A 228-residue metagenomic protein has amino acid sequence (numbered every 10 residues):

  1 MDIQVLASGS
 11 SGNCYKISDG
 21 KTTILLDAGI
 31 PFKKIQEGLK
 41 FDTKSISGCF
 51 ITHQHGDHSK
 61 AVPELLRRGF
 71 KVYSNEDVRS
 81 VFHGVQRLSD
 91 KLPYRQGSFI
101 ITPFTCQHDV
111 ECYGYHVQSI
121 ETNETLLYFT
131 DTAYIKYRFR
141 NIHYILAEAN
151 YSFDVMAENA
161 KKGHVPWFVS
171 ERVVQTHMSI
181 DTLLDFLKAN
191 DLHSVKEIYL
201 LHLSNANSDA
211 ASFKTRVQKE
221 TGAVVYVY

Functional and structural regions predicted by a protein language model:
M1-L39, Y113-D131, H143-Y144, F153: Conserved beta-strand hairpin/beta-sheet module of binuclear metal-dependent hydrolase folds, prominently
S11, Q54-S59, R79-V81, D109-E111 (+3 more regions): Active-site environment of divalent metal-dependent phosphoester hydrolases
I17, D27, H53, I101 (+5 more regions): Divalent metal-coordination and catalytic microenvironments
P31-E76: Active-site metal-binding motif and surrounding structural segment of the metallo-beta-lactamase
F41-K44, E64-G69, F139-N141, L187-S194: Short, conserved loop/helix-junction motifs that constitute active-site signature segments in enzyme catalytic cores
K60-G69, G84-V85, S208-T215: Metal-dependent catalytic neighborhoods of phosphoester/phosphodiester hydrolases
Y73-N123: Metallo-beta-lactamase
R140-Y228: Cap/insert and terminal regions of metallo-dependent hydrolase folds
